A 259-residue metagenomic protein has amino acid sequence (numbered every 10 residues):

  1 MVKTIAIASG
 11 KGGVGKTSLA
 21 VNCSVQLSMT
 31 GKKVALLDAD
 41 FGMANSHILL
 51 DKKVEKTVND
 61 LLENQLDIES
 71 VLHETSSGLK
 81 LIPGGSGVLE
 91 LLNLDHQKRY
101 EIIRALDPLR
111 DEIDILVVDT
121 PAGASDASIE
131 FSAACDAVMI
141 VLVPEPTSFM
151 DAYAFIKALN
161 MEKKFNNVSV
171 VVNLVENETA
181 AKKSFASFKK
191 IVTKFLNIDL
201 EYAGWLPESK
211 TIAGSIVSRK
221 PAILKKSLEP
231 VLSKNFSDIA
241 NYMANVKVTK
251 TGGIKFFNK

Functional and structural regions predicted by a protein language model:
V2-D40: Walker A/P-loop phosphate-binding motif and the immediately C-terminal alpha-helix
K33-V34, L116, V138, V168: Hydrophobic anchor at the start of a short beta-strand that flanks the dinucleotide cofactor-binding loop
L36-L37, V118, V172: Hydrophobic residues in beta-strands of the RecA-like P-loop NTPase core, especially within AAA+ ATPase
L37-D111, G214-S218: P-loop/Walker-type NTP enzyme "switch/lid" segment
P121-G204, G214: Conserved catalytic-core segment of NTP-binding enzymes
L196-I223, F236: Beta-strand-loop-alpha "switch" segments that mediate conformational coupling across diverse proteins
V217-K259: NTP-binding/hydrolysis catalytic cores, primarily Walker-type P-loop NTPases
